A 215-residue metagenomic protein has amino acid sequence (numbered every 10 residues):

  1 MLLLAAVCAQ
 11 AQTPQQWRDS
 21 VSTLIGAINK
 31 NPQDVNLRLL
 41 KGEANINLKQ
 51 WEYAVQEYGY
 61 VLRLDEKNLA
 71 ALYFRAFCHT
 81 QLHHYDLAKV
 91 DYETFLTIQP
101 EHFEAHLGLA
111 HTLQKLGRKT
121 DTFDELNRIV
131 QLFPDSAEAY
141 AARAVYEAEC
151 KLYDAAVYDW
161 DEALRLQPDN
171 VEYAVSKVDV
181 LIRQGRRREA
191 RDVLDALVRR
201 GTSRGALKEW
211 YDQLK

Functional and structural regions predicted by a protein language model:
M1-Q15: Bacterial Sec-dependent N-terminal signal peptides
Q12-Q50, F77: Alpha-helical segment of the N-proximal tetratricopeptide repeat
P14-T23, K49-Y60, Q81-T94, L116-R128 (+2 more regions): Structural signature of tandem alpha-helical TPR/SEL1-like repeats, specifically the intra-repeat loop/turn
Q15-R18, R183-K215: Terminal, low-structured helical/coil segments at or just beyond the last alpha-helical repeat
K30, L64, I98, L132 (+2 more regions): Structural marker of alpha-solenoid helical repeat scaffolds
V35-N36, L69-A70, F103-E104, A137-E138 (+2 more regions): Helix-start (N-cap) detector for alpha-helical repeat units in TPR-like alpha-solenoids, especially tetratricopeptide
L39, I46, Y73-T80, Q114 (+3 more regions): Position-specific recognition of the canonical hydrophobic site in helix A of tetratricopeptide repeat
